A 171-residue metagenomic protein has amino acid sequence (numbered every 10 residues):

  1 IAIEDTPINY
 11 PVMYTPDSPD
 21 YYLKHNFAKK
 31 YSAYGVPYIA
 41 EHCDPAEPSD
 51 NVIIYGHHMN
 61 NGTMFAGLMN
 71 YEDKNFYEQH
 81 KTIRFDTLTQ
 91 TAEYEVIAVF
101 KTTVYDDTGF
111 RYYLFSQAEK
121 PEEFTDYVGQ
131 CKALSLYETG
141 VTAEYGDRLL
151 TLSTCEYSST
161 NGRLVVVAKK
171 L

Functional and structural regions predicted by a protein language model:
A2-L171: Solvent-exposed, non-transmembrane regions of membrane-associated and secreted proteins
